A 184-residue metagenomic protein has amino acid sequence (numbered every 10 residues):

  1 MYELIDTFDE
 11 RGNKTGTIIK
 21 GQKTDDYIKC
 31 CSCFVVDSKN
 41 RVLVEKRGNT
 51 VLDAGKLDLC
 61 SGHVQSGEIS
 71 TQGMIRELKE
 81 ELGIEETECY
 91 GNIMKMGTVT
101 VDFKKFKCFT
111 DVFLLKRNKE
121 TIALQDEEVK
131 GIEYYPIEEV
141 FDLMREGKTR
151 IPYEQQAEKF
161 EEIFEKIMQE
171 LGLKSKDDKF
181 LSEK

Functional and structural regions predicted by a protein language model:
M1-S32, V36-S38: Acidic, metal-coordinating catalytic segment for phosphate/diphosphate chemistry, firing primarily on the Nudix
T7, V35, V44, L114-L115 (+1 more regions): Conserved hydrophobic "DFG−1" position in protein kinase catalytic cores
T15, N92-T98: Local beta-strand/beta-hairpin segments that build beta-sheet-rich folds
I18-I19, A54-K56, K104-K184: Nudix hydrolase/Nudix homology domain
Q22-D26, G97-T110: Acidic pyrophosphate-coordinating catalytic loop
S32-S61: A glycine-rich, hydrophobic loop/mini-helix early in the fold
V44, L59-M94: The catalytic Nudix box helix
